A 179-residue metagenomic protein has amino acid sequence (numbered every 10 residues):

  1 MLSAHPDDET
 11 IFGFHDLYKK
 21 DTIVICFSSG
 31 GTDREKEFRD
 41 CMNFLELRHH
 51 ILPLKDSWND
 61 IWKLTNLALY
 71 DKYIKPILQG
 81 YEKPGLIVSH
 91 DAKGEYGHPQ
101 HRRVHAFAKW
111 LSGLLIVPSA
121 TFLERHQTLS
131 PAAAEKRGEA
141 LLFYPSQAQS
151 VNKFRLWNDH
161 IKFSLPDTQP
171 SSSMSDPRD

Functional and structural regions predicted by a protein language model:
M1-K83, W110-G113: Active-site rim/loop-helix segments in enzyme catalytic domains that contact anionic ligands
H5-D7, F38, I87, Q100 (+1 more regions): Divalent metal-coordination and catalytic microenvironments
D8-F12, G31-D33, A92-G97, E124-R125 (+1 more regions): Active-site environment of divalent metal-dependent phosphoester hydrolases
R34, Y73-I74, Q100-A108, A133 (+1 more regions): Internal, well-ordered alpha-helical segments in soluble enzyme and binding-protein domains
W58-I61, E95-P99, V104-H105, R125 (+1 more regions): Short catalytic/ligand-binding loop motif for oxyanion handling, primarily in non-cytosolic enzymes, centered on
L64, Y81, L86, L115-D179: The feature marks non-catalytic terminal segments
E82-S119: Active-site adenylate/phosphate-handling loop in enzymes that bind or generate adenylated species
